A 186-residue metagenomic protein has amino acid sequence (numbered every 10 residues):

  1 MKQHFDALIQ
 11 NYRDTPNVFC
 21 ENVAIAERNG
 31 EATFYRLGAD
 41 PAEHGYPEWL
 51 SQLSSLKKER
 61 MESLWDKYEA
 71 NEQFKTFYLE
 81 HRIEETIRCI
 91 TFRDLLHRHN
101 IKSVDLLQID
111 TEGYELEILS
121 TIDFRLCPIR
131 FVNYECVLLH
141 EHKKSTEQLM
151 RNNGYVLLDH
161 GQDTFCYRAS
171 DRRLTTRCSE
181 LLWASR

Functional and structural regions predicted by a protein language model:
M1-R186: Phosphate/nucleotide-binding beta-alpha loop and adjacent structural elements of enzyme active sites
